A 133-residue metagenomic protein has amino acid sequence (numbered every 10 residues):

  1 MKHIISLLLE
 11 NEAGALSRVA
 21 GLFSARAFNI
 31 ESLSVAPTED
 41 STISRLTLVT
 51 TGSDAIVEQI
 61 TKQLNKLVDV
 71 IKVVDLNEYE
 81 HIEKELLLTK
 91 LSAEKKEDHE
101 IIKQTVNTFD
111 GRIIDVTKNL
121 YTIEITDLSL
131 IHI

Functional and structural regions predicted by a protein language model:
M1-L9, R45-L46, H81-S92: Short glycine-/aliphatic-rich beta-strand segments at the starts of folded cytosolic domains
H3, T38-E39, S44, E78-Y79 (+3 more regions): Structural preference for solvent-exposed beta-strand-turn elements and adjacent flexible terminal/loop segments within
L7-N11, L48-G52, L91-A93, I123-S129: Short beta-strand-to-loop capping motifs
A13-N29, Q59-N65, L91-T105: Short amphipathic alpha-helix segments
I30-G52, L76-E83: Short, charge-patterned binding micro-sites
D54-S92, E97: Helix-adjacent hinge/juxtasegments
H81-I123: Long, charge-patterned amphipathic alpha-helical coiled-coil/hairpin "stalk" segments used as oligomerization
I131-I133: Conserved small/polar residues in nucleotide/adenosyl-binding loops
